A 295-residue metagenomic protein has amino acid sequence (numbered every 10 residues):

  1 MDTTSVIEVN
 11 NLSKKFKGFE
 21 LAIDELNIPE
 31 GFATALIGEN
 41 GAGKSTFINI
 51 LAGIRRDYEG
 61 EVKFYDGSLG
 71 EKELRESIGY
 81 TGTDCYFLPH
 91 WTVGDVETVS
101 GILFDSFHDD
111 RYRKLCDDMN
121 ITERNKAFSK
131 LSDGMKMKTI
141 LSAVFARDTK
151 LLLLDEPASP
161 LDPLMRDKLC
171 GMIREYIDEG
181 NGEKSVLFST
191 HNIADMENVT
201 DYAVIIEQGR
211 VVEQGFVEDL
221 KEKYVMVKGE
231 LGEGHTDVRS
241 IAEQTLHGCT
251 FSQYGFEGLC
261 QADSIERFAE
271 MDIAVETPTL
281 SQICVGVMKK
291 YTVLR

Functional and structural regions predicted by a protein language model:
M1-E25, E30-F32: A short, flexible loop at the N-terminus of ABC-type nucleotide-binding domains that lies
I37-E39: The feature captures the beta-strand-to-loop junction immediately N-terminal to the Walker
A52: Helix-to-loop junction immediately C-terminal to a conserved catalytic motif
E59-L74: Conserved ABC transporter NBD signature motif
G82-S142: ABC-family P-loop ATPase nucleotide-binding domains
L152-E156, L161: Catalytic Walker B motif of ABC-type/P-loop ATPase nucleotide-binding domains
C170, L246-R295: C-terminal coupling/interaction segments
